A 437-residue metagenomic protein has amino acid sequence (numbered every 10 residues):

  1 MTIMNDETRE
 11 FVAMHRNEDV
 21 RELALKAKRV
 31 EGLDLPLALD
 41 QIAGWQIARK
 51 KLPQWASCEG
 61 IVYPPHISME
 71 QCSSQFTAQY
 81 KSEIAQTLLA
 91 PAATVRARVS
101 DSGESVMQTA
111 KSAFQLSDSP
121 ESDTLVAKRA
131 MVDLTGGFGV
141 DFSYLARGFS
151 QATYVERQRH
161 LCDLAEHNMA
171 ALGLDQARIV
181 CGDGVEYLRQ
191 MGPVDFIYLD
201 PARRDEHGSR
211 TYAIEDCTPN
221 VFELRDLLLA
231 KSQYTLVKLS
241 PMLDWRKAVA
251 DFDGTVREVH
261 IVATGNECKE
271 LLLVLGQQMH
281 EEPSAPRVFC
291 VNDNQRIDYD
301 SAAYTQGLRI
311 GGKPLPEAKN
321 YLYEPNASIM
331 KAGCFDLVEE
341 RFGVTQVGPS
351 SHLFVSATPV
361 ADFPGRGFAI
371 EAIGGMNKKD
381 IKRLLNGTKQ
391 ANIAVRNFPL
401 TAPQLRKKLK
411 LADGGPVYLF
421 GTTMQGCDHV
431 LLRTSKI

Functional and structural regions predicted by a protein language model:
M1-I437: SAM-dependent transferase fold signal centered on methyltransferase-like domains, encompassing both Class I
